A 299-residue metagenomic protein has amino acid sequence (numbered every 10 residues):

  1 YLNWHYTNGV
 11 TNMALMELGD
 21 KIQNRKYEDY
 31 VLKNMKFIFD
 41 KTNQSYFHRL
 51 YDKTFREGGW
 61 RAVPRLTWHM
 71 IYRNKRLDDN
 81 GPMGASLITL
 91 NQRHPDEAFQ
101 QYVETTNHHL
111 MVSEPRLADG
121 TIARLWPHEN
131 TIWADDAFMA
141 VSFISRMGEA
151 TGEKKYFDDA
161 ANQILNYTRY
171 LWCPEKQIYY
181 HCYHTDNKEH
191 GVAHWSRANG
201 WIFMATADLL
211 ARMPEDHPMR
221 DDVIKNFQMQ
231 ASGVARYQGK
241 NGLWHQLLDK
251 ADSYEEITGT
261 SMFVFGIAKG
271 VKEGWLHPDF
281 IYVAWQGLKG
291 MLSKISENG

Functional and structural regions predicted by a protein language model:
Y1-G299: Glycan-recognition and catalytic cores of secretory/periplasmic carbohydrate-active enzymes
